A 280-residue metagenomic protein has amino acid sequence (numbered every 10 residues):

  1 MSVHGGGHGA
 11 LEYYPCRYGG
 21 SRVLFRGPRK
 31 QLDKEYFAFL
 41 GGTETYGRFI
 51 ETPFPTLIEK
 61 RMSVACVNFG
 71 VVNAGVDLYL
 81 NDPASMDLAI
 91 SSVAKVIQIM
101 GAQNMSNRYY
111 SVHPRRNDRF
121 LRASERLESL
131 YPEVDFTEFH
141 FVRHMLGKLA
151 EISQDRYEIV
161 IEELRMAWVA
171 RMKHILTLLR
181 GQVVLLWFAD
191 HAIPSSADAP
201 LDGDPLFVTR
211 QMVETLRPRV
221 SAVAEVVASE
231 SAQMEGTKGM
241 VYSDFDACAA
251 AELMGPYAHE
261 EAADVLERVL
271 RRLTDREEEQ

Functional and structural regions predicted by a protein language model:
G9-A10, L127: A general marker of short, structured functional hotspots
A10-N73, L78-L88: Serine-esterase "nucleophile elbow" of acetyl-processing enzymes
D87-Q280: Alpha-helical cap/lid subdomain in secreted, periplasmic, or secretory-pathway luminal O-acyl-processing enzymes
